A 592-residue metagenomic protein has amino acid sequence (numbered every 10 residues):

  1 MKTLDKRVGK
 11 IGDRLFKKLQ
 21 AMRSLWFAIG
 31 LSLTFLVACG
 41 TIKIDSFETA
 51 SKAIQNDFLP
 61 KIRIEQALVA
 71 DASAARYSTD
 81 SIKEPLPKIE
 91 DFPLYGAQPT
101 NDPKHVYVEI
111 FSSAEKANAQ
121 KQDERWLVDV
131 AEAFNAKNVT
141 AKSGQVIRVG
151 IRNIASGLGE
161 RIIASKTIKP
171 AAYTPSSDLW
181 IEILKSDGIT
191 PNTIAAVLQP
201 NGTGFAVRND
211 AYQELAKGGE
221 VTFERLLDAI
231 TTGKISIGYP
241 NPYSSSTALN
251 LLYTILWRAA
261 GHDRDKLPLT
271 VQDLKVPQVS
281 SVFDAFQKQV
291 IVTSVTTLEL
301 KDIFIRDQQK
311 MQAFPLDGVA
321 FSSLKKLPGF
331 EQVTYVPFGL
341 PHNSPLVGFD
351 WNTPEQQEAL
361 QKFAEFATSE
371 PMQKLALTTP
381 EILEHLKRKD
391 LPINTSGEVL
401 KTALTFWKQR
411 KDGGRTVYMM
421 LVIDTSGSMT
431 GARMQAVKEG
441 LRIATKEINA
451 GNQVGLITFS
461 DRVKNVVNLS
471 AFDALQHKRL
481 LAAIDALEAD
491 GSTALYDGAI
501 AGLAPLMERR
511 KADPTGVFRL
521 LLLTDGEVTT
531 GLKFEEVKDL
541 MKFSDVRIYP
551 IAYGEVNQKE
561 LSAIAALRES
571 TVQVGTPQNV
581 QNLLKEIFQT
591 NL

Functional and structural regions predicted by a protein language model:
I44-S244: N-terminal segment of the mature folded domain
D45-A50, I82-P85, T379-M420, S426-R433 (+3 more regions): Acidic, polar low-complexity linker/tail segments
T193-G204, S280-F286, L327-T353, Q357 (+1 more regions): Periplasmic-binding protein-like
Y243, F366-L386: Periplasmic-binding protein-like
D263-T334: Ligand-binding pocket segment of bilobal, Venus flytrap-like solute-binding proteins
G414-F472, E488, D497-I500, R519-L523 (+1 more regions): Von Willebrand factor
Q453, I457-A486, L503-K511, G531-E535 (+1 more regions): Short beta-strand-loop
T524-N579, L584-E586: VWA/integrin I-like adhesion module and closely mimicked acidic/polar interface patches used
